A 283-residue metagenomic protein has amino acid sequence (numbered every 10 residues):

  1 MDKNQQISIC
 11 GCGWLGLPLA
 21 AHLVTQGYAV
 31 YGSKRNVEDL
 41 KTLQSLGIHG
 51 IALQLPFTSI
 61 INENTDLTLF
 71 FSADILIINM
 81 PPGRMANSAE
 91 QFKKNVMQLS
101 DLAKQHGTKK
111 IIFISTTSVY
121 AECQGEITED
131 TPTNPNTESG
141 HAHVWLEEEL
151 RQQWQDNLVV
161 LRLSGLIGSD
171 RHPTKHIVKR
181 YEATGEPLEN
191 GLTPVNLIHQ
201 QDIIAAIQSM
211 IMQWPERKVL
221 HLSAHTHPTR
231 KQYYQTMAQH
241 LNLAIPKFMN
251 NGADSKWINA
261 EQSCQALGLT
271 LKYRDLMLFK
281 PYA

Functional and structural regions predicted by a protein language model:
I7-G11: Conserved N-terminal Rossmann-fold NAD(P)-binding element of oxidoreductases
G16-L17: N-terminal Rossmann-fold NAD(P) dinucleotide-binding loop
H49, L53-F57, A244-A283: C-terminal amphipathic/interface module of NAD(P)-dependent oxidoreductases and related NAD-binding regulators
L69-I112: NAD(P)-cofactor binding segment of oxidoreductase domains
M97-N136: Conserved Rossmann-fold NAD(P)-dependent oxidoreductase catalytic core, especially the SDR/UDP-sugar
E148-S169: Conserved beta-loop-beta element that borders a ligand/cofactor-binding pocket
L166, R171-I177, L188-S209: Substrate-positioning beta->alpha
I204-A260: Mid/C-terminal beta-alpha module of Rossmann-like enzyme folds, strongest in SDR-family dehydrogenases/epimerases
